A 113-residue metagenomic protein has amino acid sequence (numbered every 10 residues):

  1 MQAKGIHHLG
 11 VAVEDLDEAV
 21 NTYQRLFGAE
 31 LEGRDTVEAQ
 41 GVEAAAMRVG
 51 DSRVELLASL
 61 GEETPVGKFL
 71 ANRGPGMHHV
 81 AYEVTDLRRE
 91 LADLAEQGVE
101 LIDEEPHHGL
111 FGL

Functional and structural regions predicted by a protein language model:
M1-K4, V11-R53, L60, E90-A92 (+2 more regions): Core segments of cupin and vicinal oxygen chelate
A3-I6, M77: Core-facing hydrophobic residues within beta-strands of well-ordered domains
I6, V37, L70-N72: Short glycine- and Lys/Arg-enriched binding-loop motifs that mark or flank ligand-binding interfaces
H7-G10, A81: Residues embedded in well-ordered beta-strands within globular domains across many folds
Q40, G67-K68: Flexible, active-site-adjacent loop/turn segments at secondary-structure boundaries
K68-V99: Short, solvent-exposed interaction modules
